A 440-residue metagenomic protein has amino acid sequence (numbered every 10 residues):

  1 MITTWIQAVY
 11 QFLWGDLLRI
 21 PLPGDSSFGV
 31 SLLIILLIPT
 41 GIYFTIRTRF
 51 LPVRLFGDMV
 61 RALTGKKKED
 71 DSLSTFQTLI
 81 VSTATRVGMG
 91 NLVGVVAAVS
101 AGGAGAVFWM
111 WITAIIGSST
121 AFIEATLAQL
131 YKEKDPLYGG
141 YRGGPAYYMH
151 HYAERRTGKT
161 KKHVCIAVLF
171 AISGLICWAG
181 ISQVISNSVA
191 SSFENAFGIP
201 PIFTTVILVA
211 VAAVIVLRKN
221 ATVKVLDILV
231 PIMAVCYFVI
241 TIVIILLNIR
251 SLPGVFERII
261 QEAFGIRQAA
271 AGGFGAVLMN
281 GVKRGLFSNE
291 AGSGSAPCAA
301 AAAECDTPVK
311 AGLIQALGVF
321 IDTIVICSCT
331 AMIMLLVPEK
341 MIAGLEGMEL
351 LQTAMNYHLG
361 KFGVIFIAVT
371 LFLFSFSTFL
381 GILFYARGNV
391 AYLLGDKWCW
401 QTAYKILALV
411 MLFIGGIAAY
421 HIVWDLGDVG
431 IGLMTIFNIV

Functional and structural regions predicted by a protein language model:
M1-M89, V99-A106, G117, F413 (+1 more regions): N-terminal alpha-helical transmembrane segments of multi-pass membrane transport and channel/translocase proteins
L36, F44-V60, I166, N187-F193 (+4 more regions): Membrane-interface loop-to-helix entry segments
T40-T45, T113-Y141, H150-N187, S191-I215 (+1 more regions): Helix-loop-helix module between adjacent transmembrane segments
R47-P52, N91-V95, C177-A190, A213-V225 (+4 more regions): Transmembrane helix-loop junctions in multi-pass membrane proteins
F50-T75, A97, G103-A106, S119-T160 (+2 more regions): Flexible loop linkers connecting adjacent transmembrane helices in multi-pass alpha-helical membrane transporters
E69-A101, L127-L130, L137-A153, L169-I172 (+1 more regions): Alpha-helical membrane segments and immediately flanking helix-loop junctions that form or couple to the substrate/ion
I116-E124, T204-K219, V230-R250, K283-L286 (+2 more regions): Selective recognition of specific alpha-helical transmembrane segments in multi-pass small-molecule
E124-P136, I242-R258, A269-G272, A302-C305 (+1 more regions): Extracellular/periplasmic helix-exit of transmembrane alpha-helices
